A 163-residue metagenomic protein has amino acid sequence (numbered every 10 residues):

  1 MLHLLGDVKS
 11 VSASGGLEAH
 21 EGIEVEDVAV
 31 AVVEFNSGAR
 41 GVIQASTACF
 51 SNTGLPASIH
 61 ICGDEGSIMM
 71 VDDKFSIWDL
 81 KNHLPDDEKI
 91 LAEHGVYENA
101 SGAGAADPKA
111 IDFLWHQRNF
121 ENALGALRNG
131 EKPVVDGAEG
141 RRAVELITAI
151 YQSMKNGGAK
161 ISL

Functional and structural regions predicted by a protein language model:
M1-P56, A138: Rossmann-like dinucleotide-binding domain that binds NAD(P)(H)
H3, N122-A126, A149: Residue-level signal for well-ordered alpha-helical scaffold segments within enzymatic catalytic domains
G6-A13, R40, G66, K132 (+2 more regions): Generic structural signal for secondary-structure transition and capping sites
G22, N52-G54, M70-D72, D79 (+1 more regions): Generic domain-boundary/flexible-linker signal
V30, F35, S58-A138, A159-L163: C-terminal glycine/acidic-rich active-site capping loop/insertion
F120, V144-I147: Short amphipathic alpha-helical/adjacent loop interface patches that line ligand and macromolecule-binding sites
L146-N156: Short arginine-rich
